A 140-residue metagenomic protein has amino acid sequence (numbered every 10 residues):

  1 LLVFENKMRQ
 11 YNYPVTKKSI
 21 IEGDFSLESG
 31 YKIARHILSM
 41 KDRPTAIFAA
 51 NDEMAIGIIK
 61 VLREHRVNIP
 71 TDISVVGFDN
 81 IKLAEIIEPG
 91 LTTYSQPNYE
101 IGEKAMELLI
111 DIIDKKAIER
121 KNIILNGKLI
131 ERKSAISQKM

Functional and structural regions predicted by a protein language model:
L1-M140: Bacterial carbohydrate/catabolite-sensing allosteric modules
